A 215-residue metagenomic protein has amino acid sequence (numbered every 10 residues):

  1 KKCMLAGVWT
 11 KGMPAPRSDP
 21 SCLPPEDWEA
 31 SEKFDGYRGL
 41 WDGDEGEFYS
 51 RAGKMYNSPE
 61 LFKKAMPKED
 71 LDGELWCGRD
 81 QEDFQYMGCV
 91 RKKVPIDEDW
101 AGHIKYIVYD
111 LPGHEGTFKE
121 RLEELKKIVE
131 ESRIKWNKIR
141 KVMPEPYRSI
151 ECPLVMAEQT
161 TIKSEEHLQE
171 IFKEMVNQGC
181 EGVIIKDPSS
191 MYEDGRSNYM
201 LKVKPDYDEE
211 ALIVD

Functional and structural regions predicted by a protein language model:
K1, E158-D208: Amphipathic alpha-helical
K1-P25: Charged, flexible boundary elements
K2, D27, K68-D70, K105 (+3 more regions): A residue-level signal for beta-strand positions that form part of recognition/binding surfaces within mature
G12-D19, M87-R91, K163-Q169: Short, motif-level signal for alpha-helix interfacial/capping segments enriched in acidic residues and aromatics/proline
P20-S149: Covalent nucleotidyltransferase
R148-T160: Short, basic, glycine/proline-bearing loop/turn elements
Y207-D215: Structural detector for short beta-strands of small beta-barrel domains
